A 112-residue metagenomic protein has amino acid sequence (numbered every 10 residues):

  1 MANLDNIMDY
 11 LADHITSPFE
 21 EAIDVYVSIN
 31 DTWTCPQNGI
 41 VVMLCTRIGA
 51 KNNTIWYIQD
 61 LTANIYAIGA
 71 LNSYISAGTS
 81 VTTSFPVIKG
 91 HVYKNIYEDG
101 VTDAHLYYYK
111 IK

Functional and structural regions predicted by a protein language model:
M1-I15: Short, low-complexity N-terminal tether/leader segments at secretion or assembly junctions of large, surface-exposed
D13-D60: Beta-rich globular "head" domains
Y26-T34, T79-T83, H105-L106: Short beta-strands within extracellular/lumenal beta-sheet-rich domains
D31-G39, F85-K89, I111: Extracellular and analogous surface-interaction loops
Y66-S76: Solvent-exposed serine/threonine-rich low-complexity stretches and specific carbohydrate-binding patches
Y74-K89: Beta-sandwich interaction modules
P86-D99: Noncatalytic modules at the cell exterior or secretory-pathway interfaces, chiefly beta-strand-rich lectin/adhesion
G100-K112: Exposed low-complexity, polar/acidic, P/S/T/G-rich flexible segments that act as propeptides, protease-susceptible
